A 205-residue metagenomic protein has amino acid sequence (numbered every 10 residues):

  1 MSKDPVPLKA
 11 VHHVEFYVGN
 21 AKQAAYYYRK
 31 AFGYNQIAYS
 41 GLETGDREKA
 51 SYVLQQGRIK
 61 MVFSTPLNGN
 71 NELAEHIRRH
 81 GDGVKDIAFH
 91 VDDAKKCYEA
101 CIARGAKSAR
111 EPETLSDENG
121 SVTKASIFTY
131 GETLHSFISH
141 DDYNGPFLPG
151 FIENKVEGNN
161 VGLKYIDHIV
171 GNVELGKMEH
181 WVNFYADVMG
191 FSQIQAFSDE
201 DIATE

Functional and structural regions predicted by a protein language model:
M1-K22, V84-I87, N144-V182: N-terminal beta-strand motif that seeds the catalytic metal site of vicinal oxygen chelate
V6-K9, E15-K60, A103, P112-E118 (+2 more regions): Core segments of cupin and vicinal oxygen chelate
Y17, Q55-T65, H140-I152: Phosphate-binding glycine-rich loops and adjacent basic patches that engage nucleotide phosphates, nucleic-acid
Y26, E72, Y98-E99, H135-I138 (+2 more regions): Short helix/loop capping segments that flank catalytic or ligand/cofactor-binding pockets
Q36-A50, V62, P66-V91, K95-K124 (+3 more regions): A cross-kingdom feature marking solvent-exposed beta-strand/loop segments within repeated, beta-rich binding/scaffold
G57, S64-P66, H90, F128-Y130 (+2 more regions): Structured loops at beta-to-helix junctions and adjacent beta-edge loops in soluble globular domains
S116-E157: Internal, well-ordered alpha/beta segment that forms a basic, Gly-enriched binding/recognition surface
